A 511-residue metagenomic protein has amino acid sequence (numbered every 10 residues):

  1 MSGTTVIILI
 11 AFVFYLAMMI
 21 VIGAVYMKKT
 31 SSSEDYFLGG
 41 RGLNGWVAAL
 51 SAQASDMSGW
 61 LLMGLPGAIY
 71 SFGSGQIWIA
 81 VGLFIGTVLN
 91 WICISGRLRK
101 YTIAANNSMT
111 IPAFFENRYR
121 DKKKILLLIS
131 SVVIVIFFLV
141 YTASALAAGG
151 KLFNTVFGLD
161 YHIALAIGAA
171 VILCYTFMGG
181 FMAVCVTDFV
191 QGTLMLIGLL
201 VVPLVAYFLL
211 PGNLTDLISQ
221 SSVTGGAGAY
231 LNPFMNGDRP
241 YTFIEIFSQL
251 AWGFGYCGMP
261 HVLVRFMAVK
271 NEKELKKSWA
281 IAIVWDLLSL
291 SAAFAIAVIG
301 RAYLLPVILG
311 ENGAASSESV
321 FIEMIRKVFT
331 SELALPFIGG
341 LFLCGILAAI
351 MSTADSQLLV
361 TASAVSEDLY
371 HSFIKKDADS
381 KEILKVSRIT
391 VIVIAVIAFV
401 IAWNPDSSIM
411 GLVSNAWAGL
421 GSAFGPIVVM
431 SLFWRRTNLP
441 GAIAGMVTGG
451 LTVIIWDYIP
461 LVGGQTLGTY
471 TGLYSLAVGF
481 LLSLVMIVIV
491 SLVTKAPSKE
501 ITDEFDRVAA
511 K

Functional and structural regions predicted by a protein language model:
M1-M63, T176-G179, L204: Membrane-interface "cap" regions at the ends of multi-pass membrane proteins
S2-T5, L38-L43, V47, G64-V81 (+5 more regions): Loop-to-helix junctions at membrane interfaces in multi-pass transport proteins
L16-M19, S55-D56, L83-T87, I134-V135 (+10 more regions): Residue-level recognition of pore/gate-forming positions within transmembrane alpha-helices of multi-pass
Y70-M178, R265-S414: Helix-loop-helix junctions that connect adjacent transmembrane helices in secondary transporters/permeases, recognized
G179-D188, L432-A444: Membrane-helix interface "capping/anchor" motifs
K375-K376, L461-K511: Terminal cytosolic tails of multi-pass membrane transporters, especially the segment immediately following the final
I397-I401, V447-I459: Aromatic-anchored segments of alpha-helical transmembrane domains
G441-T452, F505: Central hydrophobic cores of alpha-helical transmembrane segments in multi-pass integral membrane proteins
